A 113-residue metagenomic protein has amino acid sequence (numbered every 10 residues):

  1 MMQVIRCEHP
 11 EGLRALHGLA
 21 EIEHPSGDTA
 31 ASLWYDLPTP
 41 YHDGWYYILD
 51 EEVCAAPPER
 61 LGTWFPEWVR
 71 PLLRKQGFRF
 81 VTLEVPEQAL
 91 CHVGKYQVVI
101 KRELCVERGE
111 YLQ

Functional and structural regions predicted by a protein language model:
M1-L49, G62, E67-R74, V81-H92: ADP-ribose/NAD+-binding catalytic cleft of ART/PARP-like enzymes
E87, H92-Q113: Active-site-proximal loop/hinge segments that shape catalytic or ion-binding/gating pockets
